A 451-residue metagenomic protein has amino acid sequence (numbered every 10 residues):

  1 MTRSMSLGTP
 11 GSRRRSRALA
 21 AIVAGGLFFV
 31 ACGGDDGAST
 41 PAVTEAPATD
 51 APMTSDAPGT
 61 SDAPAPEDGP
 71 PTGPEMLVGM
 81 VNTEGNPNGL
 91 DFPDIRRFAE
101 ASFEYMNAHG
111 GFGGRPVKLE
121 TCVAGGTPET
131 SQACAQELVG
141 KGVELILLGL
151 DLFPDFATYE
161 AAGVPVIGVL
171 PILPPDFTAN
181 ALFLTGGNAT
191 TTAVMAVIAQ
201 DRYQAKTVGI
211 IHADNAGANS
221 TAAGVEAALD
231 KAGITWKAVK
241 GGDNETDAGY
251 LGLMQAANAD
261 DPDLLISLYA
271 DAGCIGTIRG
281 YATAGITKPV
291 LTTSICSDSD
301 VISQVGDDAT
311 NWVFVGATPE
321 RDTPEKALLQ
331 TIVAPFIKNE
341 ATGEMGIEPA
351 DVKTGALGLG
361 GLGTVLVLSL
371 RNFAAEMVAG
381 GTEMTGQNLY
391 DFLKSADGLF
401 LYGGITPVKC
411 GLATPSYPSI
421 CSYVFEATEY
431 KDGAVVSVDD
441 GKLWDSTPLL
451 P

Functional and structural regions predicted by a protein language model:
C32-P41: Bacterial lipoprotein signal-peptidase II cleavage site
D36, P66, L90-R97, G110-D176 (+3 more regions): Beta-alpha junction/loop-to-helix N-cap segments that form part of ligand/metal-binding clefts
P64-E100, C122-P128, I211-S220, T354-G363: Extracytoplasmic "Venus flytrap"
L138-L150, I167-V169, G209-H212, K240 (+6 more regions): Periplasmic-binding protein-like
A179-G285: Extracellular/periplasmic Venus flytrap/periplasmic-binding protein
Y281-V367, L443-T447: Extracellular/periplasmic periplasmic-binding protein-like sensory domains
I347-G363, A374-S437: Segments of small-molecule ligand-sensing domains
